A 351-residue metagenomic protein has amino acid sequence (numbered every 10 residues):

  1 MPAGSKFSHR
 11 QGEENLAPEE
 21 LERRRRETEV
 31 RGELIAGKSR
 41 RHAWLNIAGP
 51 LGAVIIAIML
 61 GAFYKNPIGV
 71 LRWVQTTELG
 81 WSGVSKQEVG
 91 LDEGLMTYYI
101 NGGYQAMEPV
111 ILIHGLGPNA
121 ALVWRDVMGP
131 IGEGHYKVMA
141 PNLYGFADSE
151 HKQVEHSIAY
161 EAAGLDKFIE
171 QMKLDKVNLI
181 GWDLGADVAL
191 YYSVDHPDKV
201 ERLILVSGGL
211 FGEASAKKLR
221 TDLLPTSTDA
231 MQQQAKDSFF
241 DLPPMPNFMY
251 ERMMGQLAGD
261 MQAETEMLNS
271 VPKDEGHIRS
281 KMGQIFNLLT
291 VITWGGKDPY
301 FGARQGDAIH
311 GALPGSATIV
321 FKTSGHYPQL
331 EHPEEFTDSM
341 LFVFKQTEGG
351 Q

Functional and structural regions predicted by a protein language model:
P2-E108, G134-Y136, K345-Q351: Alpha/beta-hydrolase fold catalytic core
R23, M139-I180: Active-site loop/oxyanion-hole signature of alpha/beta-hydrolase fold enzymes
K65-V70, A214-K217, D222-N287: Conserved alpha/beta-hydrolase catalytic His-Asp/Glu region
N101-D148: Conserved HGGG/HGGXW glycine-rich cap/lid loop of the alpha/beta-hydrolase fold
D187-D195, V200-Q232: Flexible "cap/lid" loop of the alpha/beta hydrolase fold
I285-F286, I292-W294: Short beta-strand/loop motif that positions the catalytic acidic residue of the alpha/beta-hydrolase fold
K297-F301: Acidic catalytic loop of the alpha/beta-hydrolase fold
S316-Q351: Catalytic active-site module of serine/aspartate enzymes centered on a nucleophile-bearing elbow/loop
